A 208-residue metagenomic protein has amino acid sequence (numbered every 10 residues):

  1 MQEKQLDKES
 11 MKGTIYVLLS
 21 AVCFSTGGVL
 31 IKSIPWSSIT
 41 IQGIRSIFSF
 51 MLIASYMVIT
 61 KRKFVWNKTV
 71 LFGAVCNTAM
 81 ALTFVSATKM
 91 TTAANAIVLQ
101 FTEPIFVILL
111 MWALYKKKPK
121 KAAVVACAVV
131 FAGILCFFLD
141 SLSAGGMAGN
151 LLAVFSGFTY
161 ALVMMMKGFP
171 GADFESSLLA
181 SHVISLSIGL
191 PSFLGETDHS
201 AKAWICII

Functional and structural regions predicted by a protein language model:
M1-Q42, V75, T83, C127 (+4 more regions): Glycine-/small-residue-enriched transmembrane alpha-helix faces in small-molecule transporters and effluxers
V29, F50, A54-V58, W112-A113 (+3 more regions): Membrane-embedded alpha-helical segments of multi-pass transporters/permeases
T40-G43, I47-M51, V85-K117, S156: Specific alpha-helical transmembrane segments that line the substrate/conduction pathway and gating interfaces
I41, A122, F174-S181: Juxtamembrane helix-start motifs in multi-pass secondary transporters
I53, V75-N77, L109-W112, P119-L139 (+2 more regions): Hydrophobic transmembrane alpha-helices of multi-pass small-molecule transport proteins
I53-K63, I105-P119, Y160-A172: C-terminal ends of transmembrane helices
T60-A96, Q100, A132, C136 (+2 more regions): Specific transmembrane alpha-helical segments of multi-pass solute transporters/efflux pumps, especially DMT/EamA
F64, K68-T69, I97-Q100, K116-C136 (+1 more regions): Loop-to-transmembrane alpha-helix entry segments
